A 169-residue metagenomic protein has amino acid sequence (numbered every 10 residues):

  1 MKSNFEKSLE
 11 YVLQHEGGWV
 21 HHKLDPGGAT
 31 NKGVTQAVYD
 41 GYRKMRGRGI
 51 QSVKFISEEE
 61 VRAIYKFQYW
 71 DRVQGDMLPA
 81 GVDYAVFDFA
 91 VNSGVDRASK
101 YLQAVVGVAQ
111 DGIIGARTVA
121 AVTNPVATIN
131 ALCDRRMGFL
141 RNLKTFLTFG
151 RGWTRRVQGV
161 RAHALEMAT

Functional and structural regions predicted by a protein language model:
M1-T169: Cell-wall polysaccharide-cleaving catalytic domain and substrate-binding groove, primarily in peptidoglycan/chitin
